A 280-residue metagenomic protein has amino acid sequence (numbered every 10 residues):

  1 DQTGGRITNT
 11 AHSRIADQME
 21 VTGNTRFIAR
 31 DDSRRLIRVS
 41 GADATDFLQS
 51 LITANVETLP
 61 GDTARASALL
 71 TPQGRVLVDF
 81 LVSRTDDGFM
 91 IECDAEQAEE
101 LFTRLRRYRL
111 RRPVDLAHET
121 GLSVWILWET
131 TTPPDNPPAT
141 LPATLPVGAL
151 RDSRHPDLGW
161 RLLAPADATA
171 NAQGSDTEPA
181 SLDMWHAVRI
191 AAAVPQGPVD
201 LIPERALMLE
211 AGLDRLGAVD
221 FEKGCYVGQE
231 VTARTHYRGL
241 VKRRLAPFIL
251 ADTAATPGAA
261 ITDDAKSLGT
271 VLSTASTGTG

Functional and structural regions predicted by a protein language model:
I7-G280: Basic, glycine/lysine-rich polyanion-binding surfaces/domains
